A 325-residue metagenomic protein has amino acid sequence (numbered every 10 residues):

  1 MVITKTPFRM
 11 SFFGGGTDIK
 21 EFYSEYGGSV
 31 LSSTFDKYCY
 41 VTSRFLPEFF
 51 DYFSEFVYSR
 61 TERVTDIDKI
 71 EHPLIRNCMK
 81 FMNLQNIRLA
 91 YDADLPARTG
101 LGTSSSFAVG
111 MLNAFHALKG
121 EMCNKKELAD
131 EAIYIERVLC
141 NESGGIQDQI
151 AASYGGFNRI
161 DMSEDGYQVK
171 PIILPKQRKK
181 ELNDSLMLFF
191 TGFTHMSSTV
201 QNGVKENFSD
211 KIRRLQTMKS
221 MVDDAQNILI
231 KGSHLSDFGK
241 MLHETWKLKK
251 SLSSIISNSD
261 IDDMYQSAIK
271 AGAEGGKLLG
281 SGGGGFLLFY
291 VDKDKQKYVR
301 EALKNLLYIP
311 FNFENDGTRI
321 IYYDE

Functional and structural regions predicted by a protein language model:
V2-F13, D18-E21, V30-S32, D36-N83 (+5 more regions): C-terminal nucleotide
Y23-E25, G102-T103, S143-G144: Short glycine/proline-enriched turns and hinge-like loops at secondary-structure junctions
L89-A97: N-terminal pre-triad scaffold of radical SAM enzymes
T99, K277: Short aromatic-hydrophobic micro-motifs that form the base-stacking/packing surface for donor nucleotide recognition
L101-E121, K125: DPxDG-like acidic metal-binding loop motif
G284: Glycine-rich active-site/cofactor-binding loop and its immediate structural neighborhood
